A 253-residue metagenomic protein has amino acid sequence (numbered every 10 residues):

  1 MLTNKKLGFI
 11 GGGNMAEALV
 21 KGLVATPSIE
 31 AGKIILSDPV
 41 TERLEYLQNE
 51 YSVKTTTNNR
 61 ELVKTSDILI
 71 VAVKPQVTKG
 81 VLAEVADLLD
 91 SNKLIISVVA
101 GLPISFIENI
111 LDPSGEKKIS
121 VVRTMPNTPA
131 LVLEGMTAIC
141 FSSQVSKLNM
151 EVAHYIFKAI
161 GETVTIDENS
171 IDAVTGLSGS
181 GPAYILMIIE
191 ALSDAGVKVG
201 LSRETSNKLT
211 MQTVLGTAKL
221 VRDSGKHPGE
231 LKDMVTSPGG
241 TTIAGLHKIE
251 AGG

Functional and structural regions predicted by a protein language model:
M1-T57, E61-K64, V197-K198: NAD(P)+-binding Rossmann beta1-loop-alpha1 motif at the extreme N-terminus of oxidoreductases
T3, M211-G253: NAD(P)-dependent Rossmann-like dehydrogenase/reductase catalytic/cofactor-binding core
L19, L23, L44-Q48, V81-V85 (+2 more regions): Hydrophobic packing residues within well-ordered alpha-helices of enzyme cores
I34, L44, L62, S202-L209 (+2 more regions): Small-residue helix-packing motif on alpha-helices
Y51, N59-I139: Rossmann-like NAD(P)(H) cofactor-binding subdomain of soluble oxidoreductases
F106-S120, M136-A173, L186-D223: Internal alpha-helical scaffold of NAD(P)-dependent oxidoreductase catalytic cores
V122, I171-G176, P228-D233: Short pre-catalytic strand/loop immediately N-terminal to key active-site residues, enriched for Gly-Thr
